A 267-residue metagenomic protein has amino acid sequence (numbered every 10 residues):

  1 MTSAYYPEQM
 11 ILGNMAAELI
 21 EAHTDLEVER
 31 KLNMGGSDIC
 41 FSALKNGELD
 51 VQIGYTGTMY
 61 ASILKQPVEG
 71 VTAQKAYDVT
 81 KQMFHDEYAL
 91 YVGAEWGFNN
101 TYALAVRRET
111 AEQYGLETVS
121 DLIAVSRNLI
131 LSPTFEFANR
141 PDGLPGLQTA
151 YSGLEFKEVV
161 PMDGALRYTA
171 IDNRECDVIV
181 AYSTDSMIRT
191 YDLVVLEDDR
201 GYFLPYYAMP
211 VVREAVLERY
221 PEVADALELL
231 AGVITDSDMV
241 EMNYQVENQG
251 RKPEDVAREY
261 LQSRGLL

Functional and structural regions predicted by a protein language model:
M1-M34, G97-T169, R251-D255: Bilobed "Venus flytrap"/periplasmic-binding protein-like clamshell domains and structurally analogous long
Y6-E8, G57-A61, T110-E112, E136-N139 (+2 more regions): Solvent-exposed loop/turn segments at secondary-structure junctions within structured extracellular/periplasmic domains
L12, A16, G36, C40 (+10 more regions): Stable alpha-helical elements in mature extracytoplasmic
L19, D38-L49, K65-P67, P145-A150 (+1 more regions): Short helices/loops that flank or line small-molecule/ion binding pockets
I53-G54, V180-A181: Short beta-strand and adjacent tight-turn residues that come in two discontinuous sequence segments and form the edges
I63-Q74, D78-G93, N173-E175, M187-G201: Ligand-binding "clamshell"
Y102-E112, Y207-Y220: A bilobed periplasmic-binding-protein/Venus flytrap-type ligand-binding module shared by bacterial periplasmic
D142, Q148-A150, E222-L267: An extracytoplasmic/periplasmic, membrane-proximal ligand-sensing/linker region
